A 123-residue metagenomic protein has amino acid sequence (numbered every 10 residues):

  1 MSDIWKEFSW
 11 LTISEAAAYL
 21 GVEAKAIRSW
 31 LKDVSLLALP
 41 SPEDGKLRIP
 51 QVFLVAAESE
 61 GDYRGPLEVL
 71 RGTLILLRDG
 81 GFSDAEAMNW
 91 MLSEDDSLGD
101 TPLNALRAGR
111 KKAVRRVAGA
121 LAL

Functional and structural regions predicted by a protein language model:
M1-L123: Non-transmembrane "mature" sequence context
